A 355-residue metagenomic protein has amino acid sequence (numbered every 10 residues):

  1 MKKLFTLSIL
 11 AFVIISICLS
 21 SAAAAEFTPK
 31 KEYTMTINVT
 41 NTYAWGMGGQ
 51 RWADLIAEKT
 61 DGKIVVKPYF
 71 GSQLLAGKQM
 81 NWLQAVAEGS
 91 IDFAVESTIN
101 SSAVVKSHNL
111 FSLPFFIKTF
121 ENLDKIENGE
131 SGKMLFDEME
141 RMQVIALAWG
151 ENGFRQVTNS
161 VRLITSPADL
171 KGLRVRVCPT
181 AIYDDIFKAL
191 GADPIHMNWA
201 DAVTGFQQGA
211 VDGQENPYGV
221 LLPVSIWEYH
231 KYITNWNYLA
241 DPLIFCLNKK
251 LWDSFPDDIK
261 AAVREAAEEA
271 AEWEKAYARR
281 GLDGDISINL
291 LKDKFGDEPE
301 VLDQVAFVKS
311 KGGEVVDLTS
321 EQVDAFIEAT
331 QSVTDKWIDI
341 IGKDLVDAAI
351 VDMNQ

Functional and structural regions predicted by a protein language model:
M1-E32, Q355: Short, low-complexity disordered leader/linker segments with a strong preference for bacterial N-terminal type II
A25-N122, S131, M139-Q355: N-terminal secretory/targeting leader peptides
